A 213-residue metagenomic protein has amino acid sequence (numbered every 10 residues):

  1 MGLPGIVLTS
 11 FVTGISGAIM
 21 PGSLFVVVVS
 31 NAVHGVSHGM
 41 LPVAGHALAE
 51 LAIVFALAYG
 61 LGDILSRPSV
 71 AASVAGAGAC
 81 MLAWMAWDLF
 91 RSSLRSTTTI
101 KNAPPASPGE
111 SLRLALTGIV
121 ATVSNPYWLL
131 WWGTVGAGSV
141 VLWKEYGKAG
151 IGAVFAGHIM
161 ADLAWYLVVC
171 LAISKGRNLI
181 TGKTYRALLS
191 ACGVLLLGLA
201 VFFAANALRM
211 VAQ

Functional and structural regions predicted by a protein language model:
G2-A72, T134-V154: Juxtamembrane transmembrane-helix termini in multi-pass membrane transport proteins
S10, G14, A18, L114 (+2 more regions): Helical-face signature of the major facilitator-like transporter fold
S37-L114, A172-K175, L179, V201-A204: Membrane helix-loop-helix hairpins that form the core translocation module of multi-pass transporters
I64-G76, A156, T184-L188, Q213: Interfacial loop-to-helix junctions that mark the boundaries of transmembrane helices in multi-pass membrane
E110-T134: Selected transmembrane alpha-helices and immediately adjacent juxtamembrane segments of polytopic inner-membrane
L171-L195: Interfacial loop-to-transmembrane junctions
F202-Q213: Juxtamembrane boundary at the C-terminal end of a transmembrane helix
